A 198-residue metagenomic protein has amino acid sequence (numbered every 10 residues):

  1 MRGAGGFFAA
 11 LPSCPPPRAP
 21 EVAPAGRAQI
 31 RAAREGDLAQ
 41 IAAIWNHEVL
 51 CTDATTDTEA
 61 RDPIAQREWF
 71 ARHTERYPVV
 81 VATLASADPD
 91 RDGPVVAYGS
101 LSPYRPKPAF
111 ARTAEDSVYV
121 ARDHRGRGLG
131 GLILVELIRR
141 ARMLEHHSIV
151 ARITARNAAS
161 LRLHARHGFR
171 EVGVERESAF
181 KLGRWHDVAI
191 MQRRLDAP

Functional and structural regions predicted by a protein language model:
M1-P24, R193-L195: Acyl-donor-binding surface of acyltransferase catalytic domains
F8, E59-R125, L134-V135, R140 (+1 more regions): Acetyl-CoA-dependent GNAT
Q29-A43: A short beta-loop-alpha structural element at the N-terminal edge of CoA-dependent acyl/N-acetyltransferase catalytic
A42-W69: Conserved GNAT-fold acetyl-CoA-binding loop/helix
S100-P103, P108, V150-I153, A165 (+2 more regions): Conserved catalytic-core motifs of GNAT/GCN5-like acyltransferases
D116, I149-A151, M191: A structural signal for short, well-ordered beta-strand segments
G126-A141, A158, R162-R166: Conserved acetyl-CoA-binding loop-helix of GNAT-fold acetyltransferases
A141-I153: Conserved GNAT acetyl-CoA-binding A-motif
